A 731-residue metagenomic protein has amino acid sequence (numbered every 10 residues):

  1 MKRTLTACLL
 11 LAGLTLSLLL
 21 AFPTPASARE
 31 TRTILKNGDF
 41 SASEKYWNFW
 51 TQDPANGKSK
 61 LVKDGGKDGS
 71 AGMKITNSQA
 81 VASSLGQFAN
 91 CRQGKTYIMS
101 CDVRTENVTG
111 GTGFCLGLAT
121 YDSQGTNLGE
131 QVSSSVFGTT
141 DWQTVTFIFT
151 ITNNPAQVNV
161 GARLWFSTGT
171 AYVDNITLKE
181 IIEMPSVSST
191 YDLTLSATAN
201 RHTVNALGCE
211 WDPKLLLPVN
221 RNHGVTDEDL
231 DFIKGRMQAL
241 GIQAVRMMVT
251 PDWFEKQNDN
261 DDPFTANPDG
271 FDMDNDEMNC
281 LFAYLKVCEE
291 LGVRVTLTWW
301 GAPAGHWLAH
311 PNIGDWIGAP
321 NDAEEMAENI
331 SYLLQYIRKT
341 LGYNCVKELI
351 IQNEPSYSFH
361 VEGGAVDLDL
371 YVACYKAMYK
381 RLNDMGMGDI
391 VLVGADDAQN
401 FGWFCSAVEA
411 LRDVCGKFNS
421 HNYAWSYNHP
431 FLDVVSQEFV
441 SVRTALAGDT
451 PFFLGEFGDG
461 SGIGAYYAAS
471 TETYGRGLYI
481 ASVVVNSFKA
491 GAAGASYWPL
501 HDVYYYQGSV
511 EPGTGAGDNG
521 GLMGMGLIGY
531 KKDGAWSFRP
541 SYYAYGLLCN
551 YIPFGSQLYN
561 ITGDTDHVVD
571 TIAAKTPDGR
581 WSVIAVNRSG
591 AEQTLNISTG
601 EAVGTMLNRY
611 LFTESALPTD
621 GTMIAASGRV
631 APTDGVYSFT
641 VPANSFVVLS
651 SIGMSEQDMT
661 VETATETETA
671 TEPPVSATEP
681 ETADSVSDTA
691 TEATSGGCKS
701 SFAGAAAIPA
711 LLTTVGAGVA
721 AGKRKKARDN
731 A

Functional and structural regions predicted by a protein language model:
R29-T190, T194, T576, R629: Extracellular and organelle-lumenal recognition/adhesion modules and their flexible linkers in secreted
A239-N428: Substrate-binding cleft and catalytic face of glycoside hydrolase catalytic domains, especially the flexible beta-alpha
G416, S420-Y466: Glycoside hydrolase catalytic-domain groove-lining segments
D459-I552, S556-D570: Aromatic/acidic polysaccharide-binding cleft in carbohydrate-active enzymes
D564-V603, N644-S650: Carbohydrate-binding surface patches
S627-M659: C-terminal beta-strand-rich structural cap/linker in extracellular carbohydrate-active enzymes
E656-C698: C-terminal low-complexity, Ser/Thr- and acidic/Pro-rich disordered "stalk" regions positioned immediately N-terminal
A703-R724: A cross-kingdom C-terminal cell-surface attachment/processing module
